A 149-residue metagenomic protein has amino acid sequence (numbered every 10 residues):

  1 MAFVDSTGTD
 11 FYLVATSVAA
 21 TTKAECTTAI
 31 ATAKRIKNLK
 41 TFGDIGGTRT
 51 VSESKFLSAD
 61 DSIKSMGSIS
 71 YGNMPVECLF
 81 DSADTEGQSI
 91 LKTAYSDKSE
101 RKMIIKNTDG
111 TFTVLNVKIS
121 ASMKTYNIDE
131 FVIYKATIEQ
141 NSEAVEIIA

Functional and structural regions predicted by a protein language model:
M1-E77, S120-V132: Solvent-exposed edge beta-strands and adjacent loop segments that serve as assembly or binding interfaces
M1-V4, E86-D97: Short linear motifs in intrinsically disordered
G8, S17, G47, T85 (+3 more regions): Short linear sequence elements within intrinsically disordered, low-complexity coil regions
N73-K92: Charged, amphipathic alpha-helical segments
G87-S89, E146-A149: Short, charged, solvent-exposed linker or helix-capping segments at domain edges/interfaces that act as flexible hinges
Y95, S99-N107: Residue microenvironments linked to proteolytic maturation and disulfide-stabilized extracellular modules
I105-I148: Short beta-strand and beta-hairpin "edge-sheet" elements
